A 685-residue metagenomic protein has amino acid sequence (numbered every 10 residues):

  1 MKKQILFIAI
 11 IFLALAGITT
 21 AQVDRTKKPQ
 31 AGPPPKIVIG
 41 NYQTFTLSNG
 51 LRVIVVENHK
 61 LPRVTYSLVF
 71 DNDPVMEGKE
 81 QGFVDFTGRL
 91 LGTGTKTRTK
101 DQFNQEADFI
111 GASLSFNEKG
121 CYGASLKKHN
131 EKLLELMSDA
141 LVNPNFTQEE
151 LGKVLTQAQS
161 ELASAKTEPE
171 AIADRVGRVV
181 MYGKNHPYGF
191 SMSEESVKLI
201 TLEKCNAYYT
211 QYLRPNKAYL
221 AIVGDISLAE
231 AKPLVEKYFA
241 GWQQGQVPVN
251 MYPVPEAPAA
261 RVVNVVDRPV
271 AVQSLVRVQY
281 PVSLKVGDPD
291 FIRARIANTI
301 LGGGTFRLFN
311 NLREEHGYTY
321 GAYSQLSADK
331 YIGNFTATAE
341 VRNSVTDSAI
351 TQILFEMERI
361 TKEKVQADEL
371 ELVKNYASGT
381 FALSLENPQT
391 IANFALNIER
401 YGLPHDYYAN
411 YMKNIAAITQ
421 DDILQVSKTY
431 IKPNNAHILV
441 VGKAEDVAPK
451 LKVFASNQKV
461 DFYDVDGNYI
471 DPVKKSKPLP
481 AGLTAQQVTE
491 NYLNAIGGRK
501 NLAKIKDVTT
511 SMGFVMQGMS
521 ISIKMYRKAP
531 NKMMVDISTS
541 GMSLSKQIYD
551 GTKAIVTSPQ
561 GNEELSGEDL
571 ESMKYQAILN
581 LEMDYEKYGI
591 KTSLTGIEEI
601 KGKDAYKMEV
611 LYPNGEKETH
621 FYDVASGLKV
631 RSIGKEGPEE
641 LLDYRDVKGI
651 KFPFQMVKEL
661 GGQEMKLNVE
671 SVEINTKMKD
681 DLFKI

Functional and structural regions predicted by a protein language model:
Q22-P35, Y219-G224, E371-L483: C-terminal regions of mature proteins
V23-A31, N104-Y208, V254, A260 (+5 more regions): Acidic/histidine-enriched segments that form metal/cofactor-coordinating and catalytic pocket/exosite environments
V23-Q30, Y219-L284, G442, P449-K474: An aromatic/glycine/proline-enriched structural segment found at the starts of mature extracellular/organellar domains
T26-T44, V179-A218, Q246, N250-P255 (+3 more regions): Histidine-acidic residue clusters that define the catalytic metal-binding segment of zinc metallopeptidase domains
T65-K127, T167, P187-S191, G302-Y318 (+1 more regions): M16/MPP (pitrilysin/insulinase) zinc-metallopeptidase core fold and M16-derived inactive scaffolds
T93-T97, A124-L155, K285, G304 (+2 more regions): M16/insulysin-pitrilysin zinc metalloprotease superfamily fold
Q487-G561, Y588-L594, E599: N-terminal mature ectodomain segment of secretory-pathway/periplasmic proteins
S538-S540, K603-I685: Gly/Pro-enriched, hydrophobic low-complexity segments that function as extracytoplasmic propeptides/linkers
